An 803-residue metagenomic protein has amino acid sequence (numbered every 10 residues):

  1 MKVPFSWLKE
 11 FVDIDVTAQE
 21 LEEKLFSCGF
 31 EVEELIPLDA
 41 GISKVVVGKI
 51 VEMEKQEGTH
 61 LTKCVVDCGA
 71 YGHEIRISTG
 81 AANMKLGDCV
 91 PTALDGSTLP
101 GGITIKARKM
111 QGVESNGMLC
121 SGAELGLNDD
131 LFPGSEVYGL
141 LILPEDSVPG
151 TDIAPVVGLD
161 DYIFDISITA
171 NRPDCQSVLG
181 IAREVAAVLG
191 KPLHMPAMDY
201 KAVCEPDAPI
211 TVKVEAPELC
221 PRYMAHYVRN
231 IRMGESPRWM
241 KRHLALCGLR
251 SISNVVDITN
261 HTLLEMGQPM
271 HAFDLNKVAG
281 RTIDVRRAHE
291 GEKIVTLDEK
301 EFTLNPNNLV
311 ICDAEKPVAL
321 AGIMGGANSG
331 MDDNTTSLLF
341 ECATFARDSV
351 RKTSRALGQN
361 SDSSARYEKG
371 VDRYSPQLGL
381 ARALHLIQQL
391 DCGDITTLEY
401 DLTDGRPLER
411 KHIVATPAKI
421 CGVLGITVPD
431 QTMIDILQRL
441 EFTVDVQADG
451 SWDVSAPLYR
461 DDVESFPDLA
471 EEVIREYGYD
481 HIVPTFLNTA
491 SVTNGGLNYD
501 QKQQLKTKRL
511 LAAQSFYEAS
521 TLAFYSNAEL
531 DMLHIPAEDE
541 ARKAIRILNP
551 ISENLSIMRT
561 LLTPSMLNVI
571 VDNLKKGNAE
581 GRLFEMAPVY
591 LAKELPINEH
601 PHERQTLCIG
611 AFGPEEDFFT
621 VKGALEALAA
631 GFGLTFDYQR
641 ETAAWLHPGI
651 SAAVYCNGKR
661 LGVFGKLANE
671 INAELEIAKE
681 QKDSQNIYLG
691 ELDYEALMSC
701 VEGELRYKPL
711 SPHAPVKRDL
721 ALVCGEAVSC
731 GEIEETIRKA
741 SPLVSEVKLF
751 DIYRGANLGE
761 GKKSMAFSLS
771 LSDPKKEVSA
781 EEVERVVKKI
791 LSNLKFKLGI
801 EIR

Functional and structural regions predicted by a protein language model:
M1-A202, P206, L339, G358 (+5 more regions): Phosphate-backbone binding interfaces of nucleic-acid-interacting proteins
K2, E20, R439-F442, D462 (+4 more regions): A carboxyl-terminal module marker
F5, E23, M53-K55, L189 (+2 more regions): Glycine/proline-enriched, intrinsically flexible loops and inter-domain linkers
E33, V47-S78, L246, T259-N328: Conserved mixed alpha/beta core segments that line enzyme active sites in large multi-domain catalysts
R108, D284-M324, N328-M331, N488-E603 (+4 more regions): Class II aminoacyl-tRNA synthetase-like tRNA-binding/catalytic domains
E114-D130, S135-L140, A154, Y162 (+4 more regions): Mobile "lid/hinge" segments at catalytic clefts and subdomain interfaces of large enzymes
G180, I413-A579, R718, S770-P774 (+1 more regions): Extended, well-folded interaction surfaces typified by the phenylalanyl-tRNA synthetase beta subunit core
V185, L189-V214, D391-I420: Terminal amphipathic helices with adjacent charged low-complexity linkers/tails
